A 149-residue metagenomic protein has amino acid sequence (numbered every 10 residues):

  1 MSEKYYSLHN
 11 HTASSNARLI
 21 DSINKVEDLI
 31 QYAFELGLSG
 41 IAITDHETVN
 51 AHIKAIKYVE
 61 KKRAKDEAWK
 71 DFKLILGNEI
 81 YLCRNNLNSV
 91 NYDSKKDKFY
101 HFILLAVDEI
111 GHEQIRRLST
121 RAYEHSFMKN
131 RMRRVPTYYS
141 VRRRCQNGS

Functional and structural regions predicted by a protein language model:
M1-S149: Phosphodiester-processing cores and adjacent nucleic acid-binding clamps
